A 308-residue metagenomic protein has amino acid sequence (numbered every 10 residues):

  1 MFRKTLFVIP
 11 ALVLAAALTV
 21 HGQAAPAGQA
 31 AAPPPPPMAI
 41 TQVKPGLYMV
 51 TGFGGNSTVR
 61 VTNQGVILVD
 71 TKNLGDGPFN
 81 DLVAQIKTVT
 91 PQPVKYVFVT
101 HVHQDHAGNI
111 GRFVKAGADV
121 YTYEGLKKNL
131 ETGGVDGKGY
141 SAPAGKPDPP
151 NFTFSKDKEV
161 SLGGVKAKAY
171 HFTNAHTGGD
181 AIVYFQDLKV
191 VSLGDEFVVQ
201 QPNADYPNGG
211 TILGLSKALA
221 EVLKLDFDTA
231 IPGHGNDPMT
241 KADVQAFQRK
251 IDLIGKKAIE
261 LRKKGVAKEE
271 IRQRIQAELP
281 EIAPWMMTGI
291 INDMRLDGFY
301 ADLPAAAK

Functional and structural regions predicted by a protein language model:
M1-T5: Positively charged n-region of N-terminal signal peptides that target proteins for export
V8-H21: Bacterial N-terminal signal peptides
A16-A17, A24-A30, K224-D226, D237-K308: Accessory terminal helices/loops
T41-I86, A181-F185, K189-D195: Conserved beta-strand hairpin/beta-sheet module of binuclear metal-dependent hydrolase folds, prominently
G46, R60, D70, I86 (+10 more regions): Divalent metal-coordination and catalytic microenvironments
N63-I67, D76-Y121: Active-site metal-binding motif and surrounding structural segment of the metallo-beta-lactamase
G65-I67, T71-G75, E159, K166 (+2 more regions): Metallo-beta-lactamase
Y121-N151: Acidic/polar short surface loop at catalytic or gating sites that assists cofactor/ion binding and chemistry
